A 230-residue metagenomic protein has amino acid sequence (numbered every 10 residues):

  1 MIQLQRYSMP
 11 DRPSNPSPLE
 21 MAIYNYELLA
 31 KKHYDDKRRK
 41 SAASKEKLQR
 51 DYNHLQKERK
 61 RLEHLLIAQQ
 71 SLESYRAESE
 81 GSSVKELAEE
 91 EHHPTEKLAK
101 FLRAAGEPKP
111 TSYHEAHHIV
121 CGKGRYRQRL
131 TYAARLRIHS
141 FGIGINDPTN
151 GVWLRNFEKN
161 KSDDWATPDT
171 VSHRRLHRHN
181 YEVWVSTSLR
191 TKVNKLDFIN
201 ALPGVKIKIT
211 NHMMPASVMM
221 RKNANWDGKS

Functional and structural regions predicted by a protein language model:
M1, E115-A116, V171, R175: Intrinsically disordered, low-complexity regions enriched for glutamine and histidine
M1-K45, Q49: Intrinsically disordered, low-structural-confidence terminal and linker regions
S14-P16, E107-P108, V171, A216: Alpha-helical interaction segments
N15-P18, K40, K47, H54 (+8 more regions): Non-membrane alpha-helical secondary structure
A22, D51-H54, E58-R61, S71 (+3 more regions): Charge-rich, solvent-exposed alpha-helical interaction surfaces
S44-D163: Betabetaalpha-Me/HNH-type nuclease active-site subdomain
K159-S230: C-terminal, well-folded lobe of enzymatic/effector domains
